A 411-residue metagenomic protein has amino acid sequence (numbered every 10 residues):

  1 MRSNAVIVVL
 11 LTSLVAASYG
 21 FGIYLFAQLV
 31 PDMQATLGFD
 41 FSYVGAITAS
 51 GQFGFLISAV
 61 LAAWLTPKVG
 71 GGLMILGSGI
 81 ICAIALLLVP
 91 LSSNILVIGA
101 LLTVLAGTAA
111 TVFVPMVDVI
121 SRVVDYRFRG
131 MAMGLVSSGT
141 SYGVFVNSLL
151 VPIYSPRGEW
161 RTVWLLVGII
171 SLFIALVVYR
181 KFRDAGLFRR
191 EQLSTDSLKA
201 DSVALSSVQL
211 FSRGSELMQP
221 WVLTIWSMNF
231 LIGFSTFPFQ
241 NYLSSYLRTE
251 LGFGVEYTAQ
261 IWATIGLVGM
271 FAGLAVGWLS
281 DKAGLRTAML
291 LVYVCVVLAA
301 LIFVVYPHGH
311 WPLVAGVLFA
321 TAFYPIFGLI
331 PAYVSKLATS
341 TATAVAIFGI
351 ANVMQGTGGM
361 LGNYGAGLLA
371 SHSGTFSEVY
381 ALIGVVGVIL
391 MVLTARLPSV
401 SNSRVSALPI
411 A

Functional and structural regions predicted by a protein language model:
F26-A27, W221-A263, M270: Extracytoplasmic gate region of multi-pass secondary transporters
G38, G70, L91-S93, G252 (+2 more regions): Helix-breaking motifs and short loop linkers at transmembrane-helix boundaries and internal kinks in secondary membrane
S58-S93: Conserved MFS/SLC helix-loop-helix module at the cytosolic interface between two early adjacent transmembrane helices
T103-G139: Cytoplasmic helix-loop-helix junction between adjacent transmembrane helices in 12-TM secondary transporters
T111-V124, P325-T339: Intracellular juxtamembrane helix-capping segments at the cytosolic ends of symmetry-related transmembrane helices
L135-L187: Helix-loop-helix hairpin linking two adjacent transmembrane segments in secondary transporters
G284-I330: C-terminal transmembrane helical hairpin of 12-TM major facilitator-type secondary transporters
T341-S373: A late C-terminal transmembrane helix in Major Facilitator Superfamily
